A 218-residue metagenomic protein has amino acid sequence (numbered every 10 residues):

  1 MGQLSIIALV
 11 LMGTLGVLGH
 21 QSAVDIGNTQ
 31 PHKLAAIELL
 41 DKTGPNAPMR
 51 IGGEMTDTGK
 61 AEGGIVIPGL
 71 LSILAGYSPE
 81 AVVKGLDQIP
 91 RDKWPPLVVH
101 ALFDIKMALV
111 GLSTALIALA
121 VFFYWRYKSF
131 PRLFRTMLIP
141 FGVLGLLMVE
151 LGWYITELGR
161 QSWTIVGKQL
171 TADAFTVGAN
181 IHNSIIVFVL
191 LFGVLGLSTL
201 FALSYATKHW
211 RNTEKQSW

Functional and structural regions predicted by a protein language model:
M1-L11, L109, M137-F141, G145 (+1 more regions): Hydrophobic alpha-helical transmembrane segments of polytopic
I7-L74: Aromatic-rich transmembrane-lumenal/periplasmic boundary elements in polytopic membrane proteins
L15-T29, I155-L158, L203-T213: Juxtamembrane/interface segments at transmembrane-helix termini
I26-T43, D173-V194: Membrane-interface transmembrane-helix boundary segments in multi-pass integral membrane proteins
T56-S113, I185: Individual transmembrane alpha-helix segments
I105-V121, L191-T199: Hydrophobic alpha-helical transmembrane segments
T114-E150, S204-K215: Juxtamembrane interface at the cytosolic side of transmembrane helices
P140-V187, L191: Membrane-proximal extracellular juxtamembrane segment immediately upstream of a following transmembrane helix
